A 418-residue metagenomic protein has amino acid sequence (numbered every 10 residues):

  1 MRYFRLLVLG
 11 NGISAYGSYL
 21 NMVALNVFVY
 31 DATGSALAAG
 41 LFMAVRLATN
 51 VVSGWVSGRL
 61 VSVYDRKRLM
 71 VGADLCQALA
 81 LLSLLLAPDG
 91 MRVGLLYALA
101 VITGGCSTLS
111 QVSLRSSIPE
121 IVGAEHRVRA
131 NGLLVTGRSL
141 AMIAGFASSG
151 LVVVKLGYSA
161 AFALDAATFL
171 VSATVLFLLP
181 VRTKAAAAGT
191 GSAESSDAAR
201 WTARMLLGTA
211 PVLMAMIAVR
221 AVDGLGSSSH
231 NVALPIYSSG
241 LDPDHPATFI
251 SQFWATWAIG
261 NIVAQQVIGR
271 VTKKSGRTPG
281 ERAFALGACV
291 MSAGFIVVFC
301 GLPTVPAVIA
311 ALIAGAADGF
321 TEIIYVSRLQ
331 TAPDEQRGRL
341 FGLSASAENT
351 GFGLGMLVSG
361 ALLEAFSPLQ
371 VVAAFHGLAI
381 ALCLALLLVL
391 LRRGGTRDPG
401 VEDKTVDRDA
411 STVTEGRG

Functional and structural regions predicted by a protein language model:
M1-G418: Alpha-helical transmembrane-bundle signature of multi-pass membrane transport and export proteins
